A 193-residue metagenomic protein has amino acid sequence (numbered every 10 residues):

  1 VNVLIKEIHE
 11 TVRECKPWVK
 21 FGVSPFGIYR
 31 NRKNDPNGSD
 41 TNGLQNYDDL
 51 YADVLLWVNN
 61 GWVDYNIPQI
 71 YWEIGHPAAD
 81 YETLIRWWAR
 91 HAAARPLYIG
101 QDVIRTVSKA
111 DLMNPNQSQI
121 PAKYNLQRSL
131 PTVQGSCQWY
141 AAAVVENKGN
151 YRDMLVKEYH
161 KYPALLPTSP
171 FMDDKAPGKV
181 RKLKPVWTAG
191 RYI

Functional and structural regions predicted by a protein language model:
V1-L4, H76-E82, G149, M154-V156: Active-site cleft segment of glycoside hydrolase catalytic domains centered on the general acid/base Glu
V1-N46, P96-R105: Aromatic-lined carbohydrate-recognition surfaces of secreted/lumenal glycan-active proteins
E10, A52-N60, A79-Q134: Catalytic-core region of carbohydrate-active enzymes that cleave or remodel glycosidic bonds
F21-V23, N66-P68, L97-Q101, Q134-W139: Hydrophobic faces of well-ordered beta-strands that scaffold small-molecule active sites in alpha/beta enzyme cores
F26-I28, Y71-E73, D102-T106, W139-A143: Active-site beta-loop-alpha junctions enriched in small/polar residues
D40, L44-P77: Aromatic- and acid-rich polysaccharide-binding/catalytic face of secreted or lumenal carbohydrate-active enzymes
M113, Q119-G135, A142, Y162-G178: Substrate-binding clefts and catalytic carboxylate motifs of secreted carbohydrate-active enzymes
N150-I193: Pro/Thr/Ser/Gly-rich low-complexity, intrinsically disordered linker/stalk tracts
